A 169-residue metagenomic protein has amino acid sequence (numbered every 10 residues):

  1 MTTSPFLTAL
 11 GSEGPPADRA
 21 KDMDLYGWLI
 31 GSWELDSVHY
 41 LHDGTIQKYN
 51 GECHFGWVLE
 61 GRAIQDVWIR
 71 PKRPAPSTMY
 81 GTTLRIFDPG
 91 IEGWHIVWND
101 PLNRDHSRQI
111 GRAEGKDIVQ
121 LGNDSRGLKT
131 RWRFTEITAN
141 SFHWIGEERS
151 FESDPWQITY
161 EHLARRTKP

Functional and structural regions predicted by a protein language model:
M1-I46, H54, K168-P169: Amphipathic/hydrophobic helical signal segments and adjacent flexible N-terminal regions that mediate secretion
P5-L7, E148-P169: Edge beta-strand at a domain terminus
D22-L29, L35, W57-L59, Q65 (+4 more regions): Anionic, Ser/Thr-rich low-complexity intrinsically disordered regions
W33, T45-Q47, A75-S77, W94 (+1 more regions): Tryptophan-centered short beta-strand motifs
S37-V38, D66-K72, I96-N99, I118-S125 (+1 more regions): Short beta-strand segments that buttress and anchor functional surface loops
H42-T78: N-terminal leader/targeting helix
N50-W57, W68, G81-I86, S107-G111 (+3 more regions): Hydrophobic/aromatic beta-strand elements that line small-molecule binding cavities or substrate pockets in beta-rich
R70-S107: Helix-adjacent hinge/juxtasegments
